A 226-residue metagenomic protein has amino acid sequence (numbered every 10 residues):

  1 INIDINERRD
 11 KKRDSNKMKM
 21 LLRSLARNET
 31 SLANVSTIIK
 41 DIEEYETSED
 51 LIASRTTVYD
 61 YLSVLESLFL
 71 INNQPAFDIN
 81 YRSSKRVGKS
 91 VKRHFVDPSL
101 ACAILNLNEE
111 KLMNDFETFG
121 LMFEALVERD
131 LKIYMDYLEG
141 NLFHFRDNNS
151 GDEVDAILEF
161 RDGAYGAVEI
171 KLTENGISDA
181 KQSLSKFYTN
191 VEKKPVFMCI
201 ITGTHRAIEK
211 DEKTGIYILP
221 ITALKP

Functional and structural regions predicted by a protein language model:
I1-A164: Accessory nucleic acid-recognition modules appended to NTPase machines
I39, I200-T202: Short beta-strand/turn micro-motifs composed of small residues that flank or help shape donor/cofactor-binding pockets
A103, I177-S178, A207-D211: Switch/connector loops and helix/strand junctions flanking conserved nucleotide-binding motifs in nucleotide-processing
Y134-Y137, K186-K194: Arginine/glycine-rich "motif VI" loop of SF2 helicases in the C-terminal RecA-like domain
A164-G166, F197: Structural motif
G166-N175: Active-site ExK catalytic segment of metal-dependent nucleases
E174-L184: Active-site-adjacent loop/helix micro-motif of nuclease/hydrolase catalytic cores
G203-P226: Domain-level recognition of nuclease-like catalytic cores that cleave nucleotide substrates
